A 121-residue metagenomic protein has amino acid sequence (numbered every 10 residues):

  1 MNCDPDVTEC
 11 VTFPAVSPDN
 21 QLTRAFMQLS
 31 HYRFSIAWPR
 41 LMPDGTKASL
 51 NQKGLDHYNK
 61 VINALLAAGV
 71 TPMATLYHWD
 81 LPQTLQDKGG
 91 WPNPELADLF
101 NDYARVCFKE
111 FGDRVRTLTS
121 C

Functional and structural regions predicted by a protein language model:
M1, E9-D19: Short catalytic helix/loop segments, enriched in acidic residues and glycine and frequently bearing histidine
N2-P5, L22-C121: Substrate-binding cleft and catalytic face of glycoside hydrolase catalytic domains, especially the flexible beta-alpha
